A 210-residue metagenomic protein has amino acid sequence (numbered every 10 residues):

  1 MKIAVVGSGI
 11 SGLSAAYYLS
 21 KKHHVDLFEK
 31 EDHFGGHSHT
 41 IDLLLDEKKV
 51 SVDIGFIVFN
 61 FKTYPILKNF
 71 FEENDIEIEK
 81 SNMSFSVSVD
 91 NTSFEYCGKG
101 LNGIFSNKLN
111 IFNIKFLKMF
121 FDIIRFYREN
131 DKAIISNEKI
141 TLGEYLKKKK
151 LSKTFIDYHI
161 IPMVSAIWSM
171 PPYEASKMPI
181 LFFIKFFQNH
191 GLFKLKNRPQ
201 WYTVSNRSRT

Functional and structural regions predicted by a protein language model:
K2-L27: N-terminal Rossmann-like FAD-binding beta1-loop-alpha1 element of flavoenzymes
I10-S11, D32-F34, S165-A166: Short, solvent-exposed loop/turn segments at secondary-structure junctions
S20-L44: Glycine-rich FAD pyrophosphate-binding loop
H24-D26, S51, E77: Conserved beta-strand segments of alpha/beta enzyme cores
I41-L67: N-terminal glycine-rich dinucleotide-binding loop that anchors FAD/FMN and/or NAD(P) in oxidoreductases
E47-F56, F126-Y127, K194-P199: Glycine-/proline-rich flexible loop or hinge segments
F61-K196: Mobile amphipathic helical/loop "lid" adjacent to a hydrophobic cofactor/ligand pocket
L192-T210: Short, intrinsically disordered, charge-balanced linker/junction segments flanking boundaries in proteins
